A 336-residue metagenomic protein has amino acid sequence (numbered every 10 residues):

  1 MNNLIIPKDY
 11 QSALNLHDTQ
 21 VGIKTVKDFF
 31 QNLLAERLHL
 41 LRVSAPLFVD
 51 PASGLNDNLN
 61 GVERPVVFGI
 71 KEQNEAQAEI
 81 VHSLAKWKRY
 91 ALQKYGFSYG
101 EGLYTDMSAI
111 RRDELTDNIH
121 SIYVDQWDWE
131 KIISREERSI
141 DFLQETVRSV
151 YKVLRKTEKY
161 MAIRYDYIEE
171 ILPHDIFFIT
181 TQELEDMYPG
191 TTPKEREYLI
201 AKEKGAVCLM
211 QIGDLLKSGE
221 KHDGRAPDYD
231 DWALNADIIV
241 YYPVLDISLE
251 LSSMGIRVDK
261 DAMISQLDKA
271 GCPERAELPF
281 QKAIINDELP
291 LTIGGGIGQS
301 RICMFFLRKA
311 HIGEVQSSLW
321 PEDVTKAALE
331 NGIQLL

Functional and structural regions predicted by a protein language model:
N2-H120, D128-I132: Class II aminoacyl-tRNA synthetase-like tRNA-binding/catalytic domains
D18-T25, F29, R138-E145, P279 (+2 more regions): Generic recognition of stable, solvent-exposed alpha-helical segments in well-folded globular domains
L34-L41, V150-M161, A310: A generic secondary-structure signal for well-formed alpha-helical elements
A52-D57, E170-I179, P321: N-terminal pre-domains immediately preceding structured catalytic cores
F68-K71, Q93-Y99, I119-S121, E169 (+4 more regions): A general structural signal for short secondary-structure junctions and capping/turn motifs
E101-L103, V124-D128, K204-A206, D246-S248: Extracellular structured ligand-interaction cores
T105-T191, E195: Extended, charged alpha-beta segments that form solvent-exposed binding/catalytic grooves in nucleic-acid-handling
S108-I110, T180-L336: A translation/RNA-centric and nucleic-acid-associated enzymatic feature enriched in Class II aminoacyl-tRNA synthetases
